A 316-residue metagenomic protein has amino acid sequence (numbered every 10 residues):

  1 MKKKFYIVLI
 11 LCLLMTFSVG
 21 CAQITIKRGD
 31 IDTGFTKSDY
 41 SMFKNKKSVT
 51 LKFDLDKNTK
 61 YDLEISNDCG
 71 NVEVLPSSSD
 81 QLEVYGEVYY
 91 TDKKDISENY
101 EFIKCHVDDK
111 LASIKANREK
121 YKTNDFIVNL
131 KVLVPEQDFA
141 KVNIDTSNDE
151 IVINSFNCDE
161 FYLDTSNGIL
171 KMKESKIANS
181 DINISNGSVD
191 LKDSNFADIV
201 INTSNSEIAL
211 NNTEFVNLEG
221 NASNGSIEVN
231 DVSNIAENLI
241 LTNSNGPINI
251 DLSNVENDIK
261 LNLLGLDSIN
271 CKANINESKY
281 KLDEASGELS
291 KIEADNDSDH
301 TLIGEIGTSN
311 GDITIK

Functional and structural regions predicted by a protein language model:
M1-F5, L11: Positively charged n-region of N-terminal signal peptides that target proteins for export
K4-Y6, G20-E98, E119-E136, V152-N154 (+1 more regions): Short acidic/polar N-terminal linker immediately downstream of export determinants
I10-S18: Bacterial N-terminal signal peptides
F53-L55, E101-D109: Short, exposed beta-strand/loop patches in secreted or surface proteins that constitute
N67-C69, S78-D80, G86-V88, R118-K120 (+11 more regions): A mature extracytoplasmic/lumenal domain signature
C105, K110-N167: Non-cytosolic head/periplasmic domains of membrane-anchored proteins
A140-D193, V200-N202: Right-handed parallel beta-helix
E174, V189-T203, E207-K316: Short, surface-exposed interaction patches in beta-rich subdomains that mediate adhesion/assembly near membranes
